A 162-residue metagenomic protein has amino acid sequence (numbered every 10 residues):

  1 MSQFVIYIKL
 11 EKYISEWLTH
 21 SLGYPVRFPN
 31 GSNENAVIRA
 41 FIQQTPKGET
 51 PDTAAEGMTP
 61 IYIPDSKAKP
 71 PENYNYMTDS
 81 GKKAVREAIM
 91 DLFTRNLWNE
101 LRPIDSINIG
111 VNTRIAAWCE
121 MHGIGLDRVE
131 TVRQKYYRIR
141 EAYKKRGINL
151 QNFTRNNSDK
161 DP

Functional and structural regions predicted by a protein language model:
M1-T78: Long, low-complexity interaction regions most often at the N-terminus
L18-L22, F41-T45, L97-R102, I115-C119: Hydrophobic, Leu/Ile/Phe/Ala-enriched alpha-helical segments that form helix-helix packing faces
V85-I107: Positively charged, polyanion-binding regions of nucleic-acid-associated proteins
L101-H122, Y143: Short, charged amphipathic recognition helices of the HTH superfamily and cognate SANT/SANTA-like modules
A117-R133: Short, basic interhelical loop/turn and adjoining N-cap of the next helix at nucleic-acid- or acidic-partner-contacting
K135-L150: Short, basic alpha-helical nucleic acid-contact segments in DNA-binding proteins and DNA transaction factors
N149-P162: Intrinsically disordered, low-complexity basic tails/linkers immediately adjacent to helix-turn-helix/homeobox/MYB/SANT
